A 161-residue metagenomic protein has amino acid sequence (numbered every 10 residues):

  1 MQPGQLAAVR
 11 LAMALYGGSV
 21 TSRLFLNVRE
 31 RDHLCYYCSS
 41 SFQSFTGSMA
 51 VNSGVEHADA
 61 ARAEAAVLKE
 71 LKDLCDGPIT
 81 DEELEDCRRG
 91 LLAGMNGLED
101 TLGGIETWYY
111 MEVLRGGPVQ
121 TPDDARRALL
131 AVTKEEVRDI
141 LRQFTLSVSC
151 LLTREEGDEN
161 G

Functional and structural regions predicted by a protein language model:
M1-F25, D32, L152-T153: His/Glu-based metal-binding/catalytic segments typifying zinc-dependent metallopeptidases
Q5, D59-A63, E159-G161: Short, conserved charged micro-motifs
L6, R31-C35, T46-A50, L146-S147: Active-site lining segments that contact anionic ligands and/or coordinate catalytic metals
R10-A12, V28, V67, L91 (+1 more regions): Buried hydrophobic packing residues in well-ordered domains
G18-S19, C35, S39-L98: M16/insulysin-pitrilysin zinc metalloprotease superfamily fold
R31-C38, T133-E136: Short amphipathic beta-strand starts and helix->beta connectors
R88-G161: C-terminal regions of mature proteins
